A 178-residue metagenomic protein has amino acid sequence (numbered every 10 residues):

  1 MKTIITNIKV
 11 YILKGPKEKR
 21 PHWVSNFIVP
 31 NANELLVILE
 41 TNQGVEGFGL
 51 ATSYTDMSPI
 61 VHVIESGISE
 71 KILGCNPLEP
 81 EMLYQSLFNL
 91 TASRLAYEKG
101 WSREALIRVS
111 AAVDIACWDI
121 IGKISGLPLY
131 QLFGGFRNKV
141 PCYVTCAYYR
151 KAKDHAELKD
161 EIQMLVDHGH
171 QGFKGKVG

Functional and structural regions predicted by a protein language model:
M1-S53: Structured beta-strand/loop patches that form or line metal/cofactor-binding pockets in enzymes
T3, A111, H168: Structured loop/turn residues at beta-strand edges in well-structured enzyme cores
I28-N31, F133-F136, V166-D167: Solvent-exposed alpha-helices and their adjacent loops that cap or buttress functional pockets in soluble metabolic
E40-I124: Metal- or metallocofactor-binding catalytic centers and their adjacent structured scaffolds across diverse enzyme
L78-P80, L129-L132, K176: Flexible, glycine/charged-enriched surface loops at secondary-structure junctions
E104, R108, D114-R150: Glycine-rich, aromatic-flanked loop segments that form ligand/cofactor-binding clefts across common enzyme folds
N138-G178: Metal-dependent enolase-superfamily TIM-barrel catalytic cores that perform enediolate-based chemistry
